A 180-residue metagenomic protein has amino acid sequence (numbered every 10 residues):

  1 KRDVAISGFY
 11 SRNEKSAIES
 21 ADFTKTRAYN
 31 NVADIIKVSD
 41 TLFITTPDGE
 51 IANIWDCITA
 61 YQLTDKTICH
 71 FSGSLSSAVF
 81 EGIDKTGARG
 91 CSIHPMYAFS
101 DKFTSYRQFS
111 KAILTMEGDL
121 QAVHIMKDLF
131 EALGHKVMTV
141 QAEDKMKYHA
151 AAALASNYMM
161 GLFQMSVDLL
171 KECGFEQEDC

Functional and structural regions predicted by a protein language model:
K1-N30: NAD(P)+-binding Rossmann beta1-loop-alpha1 motif at the extreme N-terminus of oxidoreductases
R2-D3, Q62-T64, S110: Short, surface-exposed connector motifs at secondary-structure boundaries
V4-A5, A88, H135, F175: Short phosphate-binding/catalytic loops that engage adenosine nucleotides
S7-S11, I68-F71, L114-E117: Short, hydrophobic beta-strand segments that form beta-sheet elements in well-ordered domains
S16, S20-F23, T104-C180: Internal alpha-helical scaffold of NAD(P)-dependent oxidoreductase catalytic cores
T24-T104: Rossmann-like NAD(P)(H) cofactor-binding subdomain of soluble oxidoreductases
